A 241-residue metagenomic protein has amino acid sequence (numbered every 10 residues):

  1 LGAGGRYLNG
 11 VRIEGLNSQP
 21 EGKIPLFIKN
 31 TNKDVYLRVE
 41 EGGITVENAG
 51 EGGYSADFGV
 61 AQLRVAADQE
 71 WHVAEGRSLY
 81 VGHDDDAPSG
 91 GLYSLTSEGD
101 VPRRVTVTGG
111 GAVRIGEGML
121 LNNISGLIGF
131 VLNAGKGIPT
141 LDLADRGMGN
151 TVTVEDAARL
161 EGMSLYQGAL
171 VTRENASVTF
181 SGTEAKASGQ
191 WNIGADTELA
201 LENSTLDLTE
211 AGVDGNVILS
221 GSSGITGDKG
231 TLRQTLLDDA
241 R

Functional and structural regions predicted by a protein language model:
L1-R241: Beta-strand-rich extracellular passenger or scaffold domains
